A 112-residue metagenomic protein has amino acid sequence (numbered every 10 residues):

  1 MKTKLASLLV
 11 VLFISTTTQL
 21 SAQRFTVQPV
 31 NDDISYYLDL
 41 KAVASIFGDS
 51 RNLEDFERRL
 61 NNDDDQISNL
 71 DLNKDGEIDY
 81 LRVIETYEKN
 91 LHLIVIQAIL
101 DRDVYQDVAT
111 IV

Functional and structural regions predicted by a protein language model:
M1-F25: Bacterial Sec-dependent N-terminal signal peptides
L20-V112: N-terminal low-complexity segments enriched in Gly/Pro/Tyr/Ser
